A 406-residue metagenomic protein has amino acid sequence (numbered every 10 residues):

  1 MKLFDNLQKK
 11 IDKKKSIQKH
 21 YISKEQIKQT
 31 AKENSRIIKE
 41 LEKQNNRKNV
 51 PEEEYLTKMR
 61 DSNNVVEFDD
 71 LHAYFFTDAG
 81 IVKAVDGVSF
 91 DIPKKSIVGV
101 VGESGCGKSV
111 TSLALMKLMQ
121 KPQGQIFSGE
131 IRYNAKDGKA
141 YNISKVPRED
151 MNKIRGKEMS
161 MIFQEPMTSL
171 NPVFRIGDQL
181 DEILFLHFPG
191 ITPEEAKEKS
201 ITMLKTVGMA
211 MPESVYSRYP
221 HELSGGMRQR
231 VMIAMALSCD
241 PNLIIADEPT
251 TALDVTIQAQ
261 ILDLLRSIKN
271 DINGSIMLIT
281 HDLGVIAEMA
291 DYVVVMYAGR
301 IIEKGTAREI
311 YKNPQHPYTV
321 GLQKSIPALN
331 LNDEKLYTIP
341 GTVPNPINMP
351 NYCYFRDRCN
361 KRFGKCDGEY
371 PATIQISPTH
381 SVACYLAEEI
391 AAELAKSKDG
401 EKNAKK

Functional and structural regions predicted by a protein language model:
M1-Y74, I374-K406: ABC-family P-loop ATPase nucleotide-binding domain
K58-N64, A140, E213, T306-K406: Short catalytic/signature loops enriched in Gly
D137-S160, L186, E309-P314, P344-P350: ABC ATPase NBD coupling module
R218-L223, M227: Conserved ABC ATPase signature
S238-N242: A short, proline-enriched helix->beta-strand linker immediately N-terminal to the Walker B motif in ABC-type P-loop
I245-P249, L253-E334: P-loop NTP-binding/switch modules centered on Walker-like glycine-rich loops
